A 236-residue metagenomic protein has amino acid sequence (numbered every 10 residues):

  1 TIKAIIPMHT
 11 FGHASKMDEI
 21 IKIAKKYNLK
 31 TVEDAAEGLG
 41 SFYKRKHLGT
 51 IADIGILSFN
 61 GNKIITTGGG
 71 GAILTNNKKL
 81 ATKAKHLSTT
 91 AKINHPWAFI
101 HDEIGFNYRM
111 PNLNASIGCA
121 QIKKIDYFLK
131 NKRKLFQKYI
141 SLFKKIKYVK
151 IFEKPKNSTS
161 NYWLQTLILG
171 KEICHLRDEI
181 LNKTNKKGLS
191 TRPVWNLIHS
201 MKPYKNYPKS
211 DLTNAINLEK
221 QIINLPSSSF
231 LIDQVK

Functional and structural regions predicted by a protein language model:
T1-T67, A72-L74, K78-K79, L176 (+1 more regions): Active-site phosphate-binding strand-loop segment of PLP-dependent enzymes
A4-M8, H13-E19, K26, F42 (+1 more regions): PLP-dependent aminotransferase class I/II
